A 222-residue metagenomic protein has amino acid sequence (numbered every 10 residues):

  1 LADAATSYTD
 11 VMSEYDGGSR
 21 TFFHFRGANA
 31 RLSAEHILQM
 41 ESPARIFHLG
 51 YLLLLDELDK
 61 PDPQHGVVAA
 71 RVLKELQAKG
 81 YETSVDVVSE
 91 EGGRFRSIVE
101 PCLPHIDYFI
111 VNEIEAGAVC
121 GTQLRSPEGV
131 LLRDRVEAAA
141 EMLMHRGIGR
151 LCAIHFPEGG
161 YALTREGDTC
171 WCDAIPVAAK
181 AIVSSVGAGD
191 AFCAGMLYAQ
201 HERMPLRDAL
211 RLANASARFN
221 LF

Functional and structural regions predicted by a protein language model:
L1-C170, I175-P176: Ribokinase/PfkB-type carbohydrate-kinase core domain
R146-L151, I175-F222: Conserved post-catalytic alpha-helical subdomain immediately downstream of the catalytic base and nucleotide-binding
